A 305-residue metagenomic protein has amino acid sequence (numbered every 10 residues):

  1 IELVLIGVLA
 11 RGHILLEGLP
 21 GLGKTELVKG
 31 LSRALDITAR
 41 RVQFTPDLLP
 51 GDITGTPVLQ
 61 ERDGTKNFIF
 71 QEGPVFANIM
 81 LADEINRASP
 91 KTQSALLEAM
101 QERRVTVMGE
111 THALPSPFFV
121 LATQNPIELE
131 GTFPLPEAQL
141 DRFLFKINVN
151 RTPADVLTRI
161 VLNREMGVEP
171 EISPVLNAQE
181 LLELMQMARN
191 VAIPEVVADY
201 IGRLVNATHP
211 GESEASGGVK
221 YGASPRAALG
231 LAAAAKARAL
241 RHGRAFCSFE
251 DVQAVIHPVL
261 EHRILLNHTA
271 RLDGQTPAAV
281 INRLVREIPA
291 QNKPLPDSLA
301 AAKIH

Functional and structural regions predicted by a protein language model:
L3-I6, Q60-L81: Conserved alpha-helical scaffold flanking the Walker A/P-loop in AAA+ ATPase domains
L5-P46: Walker A/P-loop
I14, M80, F118: Conserved beta-strand position immediately N-terminal to the Walker
G18, D83-E84, A95: Walker B catalytic acidic pair
L19, I53, T123: P-loop (Walker A) phosphate-binding loop of NTP-binding proteins
Q60-T65, A88-T92, M100-V191, K236-R241: Canonical AAA+ ATPase core
D155, L162-C247, L272: AAA+ P-loop NTPase domains with strong preference for DNA replication initiators and clamp-loader complexes
P210-H305: C-terminal engagement/docking regions of AAA+ P-loop ATPases
